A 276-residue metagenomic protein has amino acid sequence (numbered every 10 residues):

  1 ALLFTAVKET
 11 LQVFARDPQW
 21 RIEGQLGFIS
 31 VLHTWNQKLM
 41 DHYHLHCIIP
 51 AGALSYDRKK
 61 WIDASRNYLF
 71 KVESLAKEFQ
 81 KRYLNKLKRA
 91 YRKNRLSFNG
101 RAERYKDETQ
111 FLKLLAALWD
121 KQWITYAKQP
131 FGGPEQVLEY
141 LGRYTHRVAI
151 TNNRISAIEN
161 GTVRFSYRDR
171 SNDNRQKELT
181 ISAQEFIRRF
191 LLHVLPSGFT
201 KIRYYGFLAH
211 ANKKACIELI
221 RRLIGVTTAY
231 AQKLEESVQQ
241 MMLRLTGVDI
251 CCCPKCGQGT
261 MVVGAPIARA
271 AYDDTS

Functional and structural regions predicted by a protein language model:
A1-S276: Beta->alpha loop/short-helix hinge microenvironment recognizer with preference for catalytic Tyr/His contexts
